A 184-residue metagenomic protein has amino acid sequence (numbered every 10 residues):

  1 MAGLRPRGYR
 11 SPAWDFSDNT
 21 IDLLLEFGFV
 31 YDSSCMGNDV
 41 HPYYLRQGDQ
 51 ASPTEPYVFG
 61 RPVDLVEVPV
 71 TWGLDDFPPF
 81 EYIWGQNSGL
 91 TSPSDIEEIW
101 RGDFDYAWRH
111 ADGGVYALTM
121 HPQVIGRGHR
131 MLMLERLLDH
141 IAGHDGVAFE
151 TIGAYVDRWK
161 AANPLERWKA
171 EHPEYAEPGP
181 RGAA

Functional and structural regions predicted by a protein language model:
M1, L23-V30, R136-H140, H144: Alpha-helical structural signal in soluble globular domains
L4, R10-A111, W168, A184: Active-site-adjacent pocket scaffolds in enzyme catalytic domains
L90-A184: C-terminal domain-boundary segment and adjacent tail
